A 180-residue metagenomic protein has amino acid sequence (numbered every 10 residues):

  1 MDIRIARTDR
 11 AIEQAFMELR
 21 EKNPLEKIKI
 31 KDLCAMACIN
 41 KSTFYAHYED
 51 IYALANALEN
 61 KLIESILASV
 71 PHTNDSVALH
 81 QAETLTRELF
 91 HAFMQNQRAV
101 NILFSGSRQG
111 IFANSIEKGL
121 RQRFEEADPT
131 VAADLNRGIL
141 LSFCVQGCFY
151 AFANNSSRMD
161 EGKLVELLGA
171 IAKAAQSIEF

Functional and structural regions predicted by a protein language model:
M1-K22: Basic, helix-initiating cap at the start of DNA-binding domains
A15, H47, A57: Residues in the recognition helix of alpha-helical DNA-binding motifs
E18-L25, S69-T73, N96: Basic, amphipathic alpha-helical hairpins
L19-Y52: Helix-turn-helix
K29-I30, L58-L67: Short, basic, alpha-helical segments at the C-terminal edge of helix-turn-helix-like DNA-binding modules
P71-R98: Hydrophobic alpha-helical connector segments
S107-V131, L135-S142: Amphipathic alpha-helical packing segments from all-alpha helical-bundle domains
N154-F180: C-terminal peripheral helix-coil segments that are non-catalytic and often amphipathic
